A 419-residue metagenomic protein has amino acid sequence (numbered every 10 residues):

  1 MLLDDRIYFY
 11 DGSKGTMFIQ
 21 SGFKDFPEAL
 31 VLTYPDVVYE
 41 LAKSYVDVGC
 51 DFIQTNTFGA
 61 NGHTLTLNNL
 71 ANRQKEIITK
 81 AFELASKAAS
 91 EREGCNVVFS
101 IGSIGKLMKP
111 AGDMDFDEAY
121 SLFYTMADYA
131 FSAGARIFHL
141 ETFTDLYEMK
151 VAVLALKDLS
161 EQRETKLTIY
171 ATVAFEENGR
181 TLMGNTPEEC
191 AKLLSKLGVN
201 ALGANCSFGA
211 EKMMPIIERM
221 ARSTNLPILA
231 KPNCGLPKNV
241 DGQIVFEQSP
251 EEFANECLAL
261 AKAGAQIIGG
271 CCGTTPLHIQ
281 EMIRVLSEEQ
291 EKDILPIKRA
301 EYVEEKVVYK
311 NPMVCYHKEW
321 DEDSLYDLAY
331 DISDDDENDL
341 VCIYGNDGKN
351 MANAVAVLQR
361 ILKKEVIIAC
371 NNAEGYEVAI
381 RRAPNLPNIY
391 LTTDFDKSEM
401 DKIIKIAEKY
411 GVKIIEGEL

Functional and structural regions predicted by a protein language model:
M1-L419: Domain-level signal for soluble alpha/beta catalytic cores
